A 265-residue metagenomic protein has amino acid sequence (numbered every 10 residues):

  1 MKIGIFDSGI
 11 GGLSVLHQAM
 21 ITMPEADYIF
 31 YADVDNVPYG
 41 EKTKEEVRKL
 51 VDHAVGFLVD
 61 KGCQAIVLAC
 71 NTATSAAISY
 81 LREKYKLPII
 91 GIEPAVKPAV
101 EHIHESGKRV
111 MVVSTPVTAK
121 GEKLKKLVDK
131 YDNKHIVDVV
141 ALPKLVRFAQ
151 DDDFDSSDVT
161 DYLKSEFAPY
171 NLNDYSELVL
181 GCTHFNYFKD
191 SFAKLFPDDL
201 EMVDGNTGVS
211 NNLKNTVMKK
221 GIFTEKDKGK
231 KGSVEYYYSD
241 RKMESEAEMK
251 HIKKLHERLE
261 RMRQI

Functional and structural regions predicted by a protein language model:
M1-I265: Non-catalytic structural scaffold of enzyme domains
